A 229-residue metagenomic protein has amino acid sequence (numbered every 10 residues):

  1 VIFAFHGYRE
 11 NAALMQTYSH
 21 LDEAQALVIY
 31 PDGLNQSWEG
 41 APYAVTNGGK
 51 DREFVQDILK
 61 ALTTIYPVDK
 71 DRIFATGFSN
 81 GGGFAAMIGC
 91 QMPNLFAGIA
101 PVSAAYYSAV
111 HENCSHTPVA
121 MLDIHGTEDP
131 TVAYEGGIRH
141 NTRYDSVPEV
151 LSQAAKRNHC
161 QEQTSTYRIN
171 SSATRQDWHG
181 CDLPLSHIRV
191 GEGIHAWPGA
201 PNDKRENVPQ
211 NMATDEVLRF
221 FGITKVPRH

Functional and structural regions predicted by a protein language model:
V1-F74, F78, G83-M87, Q91 (+2 more regions): Serine-hydrolase catalytic machinery in alpha/beta-hydrolase-like enzymes
A13-H20, A105-N113, N170-Q176: Alpha-helical scaffolding within the catalytic cores of extracellular/periplasmic polymer-degrading hydrolases
H20-A24, P67-V68, Q91-N94, N113-T117 (+2 more regions): Extracellular/periplasmic catalytic domains that process cell-envelope and extracellular macromolecules
D32-Q36, A105, G193: Short beta-to-alpha linker loops that shape the active-site pocket of alpha/beta-hydrolase fold enzymes
D71-V119, P130: Primarily recognizes the serine-hydrolase "nucleophile elbow" in alpha/beta-hydrolase and SGNH/GDSL folds
D123-H125, D129: Short beta-strand/loop motif that positions the catalytic acidic residue of the alpha/beta-hydrolase fold
I124, D145, R157-H229: C-terminal catalytic histidine-bearing segment of alpha/beta-hydrolase fold enzymes
D129-V132, H195-A196: Acidic catalytic loop of the alpha/beta-hydrolase fold
